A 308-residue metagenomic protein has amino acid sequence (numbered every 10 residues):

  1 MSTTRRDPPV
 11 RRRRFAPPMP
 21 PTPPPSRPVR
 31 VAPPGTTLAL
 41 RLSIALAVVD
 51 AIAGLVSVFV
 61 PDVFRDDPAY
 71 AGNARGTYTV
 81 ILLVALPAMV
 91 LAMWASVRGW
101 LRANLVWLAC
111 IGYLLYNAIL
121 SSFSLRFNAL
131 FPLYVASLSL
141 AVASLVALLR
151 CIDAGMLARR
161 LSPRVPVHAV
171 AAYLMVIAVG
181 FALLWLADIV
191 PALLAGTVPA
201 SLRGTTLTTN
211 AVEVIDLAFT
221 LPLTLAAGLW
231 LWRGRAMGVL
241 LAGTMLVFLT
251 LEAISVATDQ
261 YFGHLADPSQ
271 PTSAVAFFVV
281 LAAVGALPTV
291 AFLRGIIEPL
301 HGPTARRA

Functional and structural regions predicted by a protein language model:
S2-G35: Short, Lys/Arg-rich, polar N-terminal cytosolic tail immediately upstream of the first transmembrane signal-anchor
A39-L40, V97-C110, M237-M245: Membrane-interfacial loop-to-transmembrane alpha-helix junctions, especially the N-terminal start
L42-A53, A136-D153, R164-P191, V212-T220: Alpha-helical transmembrane segments of multi-pass integral membrane proteins
Y70-T79, L202-L223: A loop-to-helix transmembrane entry motif
V80-L91, S137-R150, F219-A226, V280-G295: Hydrophobic cores of alpha-helical transmembrane segments in multi-pass inner/ER membrane proteins, independent
L91-A147, A154-V165: Membrane-interface helix-loop-helix junctions at boundaries between adjacent transmembrane segments
P191-L207: Membrane-interface interhelical connector segments
E213-A308: C-terminal transmembrane-bundle signature of multipass membrane proteins, characterized by strong activation on
